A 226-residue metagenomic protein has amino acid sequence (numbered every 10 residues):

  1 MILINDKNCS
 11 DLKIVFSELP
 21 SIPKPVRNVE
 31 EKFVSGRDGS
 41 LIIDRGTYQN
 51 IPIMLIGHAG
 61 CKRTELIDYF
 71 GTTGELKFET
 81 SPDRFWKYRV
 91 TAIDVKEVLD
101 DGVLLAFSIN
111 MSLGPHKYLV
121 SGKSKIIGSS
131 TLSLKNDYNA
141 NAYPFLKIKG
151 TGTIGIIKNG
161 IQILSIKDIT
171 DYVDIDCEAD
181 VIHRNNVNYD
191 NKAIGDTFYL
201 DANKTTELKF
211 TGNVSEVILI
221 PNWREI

Functional and structural regions predicted by a protein language model:
M1-K7, G74-L76, I154-I156, D180-R184: Short polybasic amphipathic segments
M1-N50, D83-E97: Solvent-exposed edge beta-strands and adjacent loop segments that serve as assembly or binding interfaces
I2-K7, S112-G114, Y199: Mixed-charge, glycine-accented linear interaction segment located at domain edges/termini
E31-C61, V103-H116, T206: Oligomerization/assembly interface segments of phage tail-like spikes and tubes
T47-Q49, F70, D101-L105, Y138-A140 (+1 more regions): Solvent-exposed loop and beta-edge segments used for protein-protein assembly and interaction
I56-D94: Short, acidic/charged, Gly/Pro-enriched secondary-structure junctions
I93-I126: Short, charged interaction patches at domain edges and termini
L119-I226: Intrinsically disordered, low-complexity segments enriched in serine, threonine, and glycine
